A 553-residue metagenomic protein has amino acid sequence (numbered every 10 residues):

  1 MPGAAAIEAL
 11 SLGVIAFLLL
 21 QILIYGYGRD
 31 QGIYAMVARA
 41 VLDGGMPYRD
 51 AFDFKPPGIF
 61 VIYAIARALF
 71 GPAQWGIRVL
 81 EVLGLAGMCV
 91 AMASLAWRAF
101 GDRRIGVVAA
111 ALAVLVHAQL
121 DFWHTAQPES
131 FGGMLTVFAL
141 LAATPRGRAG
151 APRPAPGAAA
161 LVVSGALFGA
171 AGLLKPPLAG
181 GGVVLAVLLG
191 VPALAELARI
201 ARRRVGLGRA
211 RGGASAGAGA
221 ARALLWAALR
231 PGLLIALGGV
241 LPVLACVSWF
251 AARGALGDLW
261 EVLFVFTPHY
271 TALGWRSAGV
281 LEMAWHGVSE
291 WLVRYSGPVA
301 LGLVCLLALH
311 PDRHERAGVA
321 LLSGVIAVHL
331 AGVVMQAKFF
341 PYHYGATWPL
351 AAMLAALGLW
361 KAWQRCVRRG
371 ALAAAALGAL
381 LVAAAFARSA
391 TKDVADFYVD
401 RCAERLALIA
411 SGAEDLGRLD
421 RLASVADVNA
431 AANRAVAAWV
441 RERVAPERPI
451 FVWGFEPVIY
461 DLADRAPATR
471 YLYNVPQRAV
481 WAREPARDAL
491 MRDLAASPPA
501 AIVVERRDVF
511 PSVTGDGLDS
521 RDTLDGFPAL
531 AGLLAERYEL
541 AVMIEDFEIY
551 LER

Functional and structural regions predicted by a protein language model:
K55, P176-L178, R253, G378-R553: Extracytoplasmic
V90, W291-V319, S323, A327-V328 (+1 more regions): Hydrophobic, aromatic-rich transmembrane alpha-helices and their immediate juxtamembrane boundary segments
V90-L115, G133-M134, A151-R153, R202 (+3 more regions): Transmembrane-helix signature of polytopic, membrane-embedded enzymes that assemble or transfer cell-envelope glycans
H124-F131: Short acidic/glycine- and proline-prone juxtamembrane loop motifs at membrane-interface regions of multi-pass membrane
F131-G150, A160-V163, L167-F168, L189-L194 (+1 more regions): Specific aromatic-rich, kink-prone transmembrane helix
G157-P176, G182-L188, L241, I326-V334: Membrane-interface alpha helices of multi-pass inner-membrane proteins
G180, L330-G332, Q336-A376: Hydrophobic/aromatic-rich transmembrane helices and adjacent perimembrane loops
G181-V240, A308-R313, M353, L359-A371: Perimembrane helix-loop-helix junctions
